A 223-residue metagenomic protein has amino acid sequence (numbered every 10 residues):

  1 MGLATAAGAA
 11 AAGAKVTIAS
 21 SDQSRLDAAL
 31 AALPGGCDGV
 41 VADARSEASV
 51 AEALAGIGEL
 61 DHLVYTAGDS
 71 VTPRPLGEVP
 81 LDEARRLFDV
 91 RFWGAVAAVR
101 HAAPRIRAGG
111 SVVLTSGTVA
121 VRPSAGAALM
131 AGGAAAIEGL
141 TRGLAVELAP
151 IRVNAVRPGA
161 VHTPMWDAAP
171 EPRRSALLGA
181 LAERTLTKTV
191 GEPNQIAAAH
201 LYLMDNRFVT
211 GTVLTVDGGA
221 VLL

Functional and structural regions predicted by a protein language model:
M1-K15: Canonical Rossmann dinucleotide-binding motif of NAD(H)/NADP(H)-dependent dehydrogenases/reductases, specifically
L33-A48: Rossmann-fold cofactor-recognition segment
R74-L76, E83-R85, L177, L181: Substrate-binding pocket helix/loop in short-chain dehydrogenase/reductase
A84-F88, F92, S111-A149, A160: Catalytic loop of short-chain dehydrogenase/reductase
V90-G110, A145-V146, D205: Amphipathic alpha-helical dimer-interface segment in Rossmann-like NAD(P)H-dependent oxidoreductases
E138, E147-H162, V209-V216: Conserved Rossmann-fold SDR core element
R174-N194: Catalytic Tyr-x(3-8)-Lys segment
T189-V216, V221: C-terminal substrate-recognition "lid" of short-chain dehydrogenase/reductases
